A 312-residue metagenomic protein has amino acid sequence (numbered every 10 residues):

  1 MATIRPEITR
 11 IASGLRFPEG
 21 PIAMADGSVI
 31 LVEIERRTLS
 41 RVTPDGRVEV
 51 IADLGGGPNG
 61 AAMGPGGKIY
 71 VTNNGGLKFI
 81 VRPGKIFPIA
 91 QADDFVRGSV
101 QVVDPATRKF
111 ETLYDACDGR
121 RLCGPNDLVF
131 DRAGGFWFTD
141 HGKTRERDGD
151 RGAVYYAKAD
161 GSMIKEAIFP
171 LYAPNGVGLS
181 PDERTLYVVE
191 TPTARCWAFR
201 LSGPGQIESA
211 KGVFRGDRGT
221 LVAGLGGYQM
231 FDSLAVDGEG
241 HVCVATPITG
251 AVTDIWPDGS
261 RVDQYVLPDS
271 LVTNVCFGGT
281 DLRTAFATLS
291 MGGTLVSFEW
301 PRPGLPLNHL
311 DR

Functional and structural regions predicted by a protein language model:
M1-R312: Sequence-structural signature of mature extracellular/luminal beta-sheet repeat domains, prominently beta-propellers
